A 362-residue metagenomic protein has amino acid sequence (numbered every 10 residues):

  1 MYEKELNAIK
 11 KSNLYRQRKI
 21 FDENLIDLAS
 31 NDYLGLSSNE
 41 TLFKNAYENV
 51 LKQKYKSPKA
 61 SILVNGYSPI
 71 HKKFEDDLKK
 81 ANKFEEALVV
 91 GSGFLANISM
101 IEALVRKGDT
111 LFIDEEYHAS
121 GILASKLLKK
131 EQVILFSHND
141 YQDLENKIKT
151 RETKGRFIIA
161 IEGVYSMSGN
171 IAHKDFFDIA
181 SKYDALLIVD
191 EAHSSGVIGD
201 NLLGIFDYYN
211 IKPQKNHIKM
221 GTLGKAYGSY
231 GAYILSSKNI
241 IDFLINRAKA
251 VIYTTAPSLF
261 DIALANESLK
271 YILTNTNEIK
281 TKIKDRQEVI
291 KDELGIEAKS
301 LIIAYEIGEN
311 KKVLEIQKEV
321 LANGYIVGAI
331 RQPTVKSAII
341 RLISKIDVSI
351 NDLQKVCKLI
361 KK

Functional and structural regions predicted by a protein language model:
M1-K59, A185: N-terminal "arm"/small-domain region of PLP-dependent enzymes with the aminotransferase-like
N39-K44, E48, D76, K80 (+2 more regions): PLP-dependent enzyme catalytic core of the Aspartate aminotransferase-like
L51-S92: Conserved N-terminal alpha-helix of the aminotransferase class I/II PLP-enzyme fold
M100-A119, Y141-E145: Conserved PLP-anchoring active-site segment centered on the Schiff-base-forming lysine
I134, H138-V189: Active-site phosphate-binding strand-loop segment of PLP-dependent enzymes
D200-N201, D207-F243: Active-site PLP attachment segment
A256-N275, K282, R286, K291: Structural motif of enzymes handling amino- and sulfur-group chemistry
T281-G324, I340, I346: Conserved PLP-binding catalytic core of the aspartate aminotransferase-like
